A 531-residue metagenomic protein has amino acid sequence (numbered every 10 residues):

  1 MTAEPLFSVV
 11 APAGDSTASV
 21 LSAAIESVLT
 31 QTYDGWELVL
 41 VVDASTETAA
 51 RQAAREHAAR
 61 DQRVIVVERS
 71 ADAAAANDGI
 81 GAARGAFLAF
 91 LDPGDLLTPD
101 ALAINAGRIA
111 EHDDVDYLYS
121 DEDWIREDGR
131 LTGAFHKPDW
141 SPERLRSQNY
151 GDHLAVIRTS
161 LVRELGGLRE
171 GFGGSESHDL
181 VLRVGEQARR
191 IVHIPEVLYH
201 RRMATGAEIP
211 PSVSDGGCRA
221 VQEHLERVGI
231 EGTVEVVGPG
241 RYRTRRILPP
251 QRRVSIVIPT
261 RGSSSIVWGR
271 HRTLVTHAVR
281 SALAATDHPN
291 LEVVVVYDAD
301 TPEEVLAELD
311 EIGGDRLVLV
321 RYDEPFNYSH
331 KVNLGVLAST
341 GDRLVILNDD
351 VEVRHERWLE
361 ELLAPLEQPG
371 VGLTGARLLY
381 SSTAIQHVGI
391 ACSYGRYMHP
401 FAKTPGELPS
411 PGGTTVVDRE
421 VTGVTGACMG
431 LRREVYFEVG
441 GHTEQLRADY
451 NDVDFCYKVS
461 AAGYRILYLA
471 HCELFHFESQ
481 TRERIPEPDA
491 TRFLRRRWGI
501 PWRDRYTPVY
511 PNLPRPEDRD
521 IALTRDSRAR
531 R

Functional and structural regions predicted by a protein language model:
M1, V213-V254, S382, Y394-E420 (+4 more regions): C-terminal, non-catalytic tails of nucleotide-sugar-dependent glycosyltransferases
M1-S212, E223: Nucleotide-sugar donor-binding/catalytic module of glycosyltransferases that assemble extracellular/cell-envelope
M1-S27, I230-S281: N-proximal low-complexity "stem/linker" segments adjacent to membrane-targeting elements
R69-A83, Y322-S339: Glycine-rich, basic loop-to-helix element that forms the pyrophosphate-binding segment of sugar-nucleotide handling
G85-L96, G341-R354: Short beta-strand-to-loop acidic/aromatic patch adjacent to the donor-nucleotide binding site
D100-T132, A204, E352-G395: Conserved donor NDP-sugar-binding/catalytic core segment of glycosyltransferases
L131-S160, H330-K331, L337, S393-E434 (+1 more regions): A recurrent flexible, glycine/aromatic-enriched loop bordering the glycosyltransferase active site that acts as
G166-L182, S212, E352, R419-F475 (+1 more regions): Donor nucleotide-sugar recognition loop
